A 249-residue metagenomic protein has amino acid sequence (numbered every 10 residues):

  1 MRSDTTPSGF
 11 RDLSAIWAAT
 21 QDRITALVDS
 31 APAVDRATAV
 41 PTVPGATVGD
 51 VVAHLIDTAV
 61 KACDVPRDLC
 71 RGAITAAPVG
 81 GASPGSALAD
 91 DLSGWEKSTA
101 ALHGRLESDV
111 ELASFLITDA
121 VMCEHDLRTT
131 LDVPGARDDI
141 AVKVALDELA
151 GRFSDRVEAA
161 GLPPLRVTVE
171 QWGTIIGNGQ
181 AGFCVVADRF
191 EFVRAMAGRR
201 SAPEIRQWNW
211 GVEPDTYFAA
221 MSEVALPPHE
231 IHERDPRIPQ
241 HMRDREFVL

Functional and structural regions predicted by a protein language model:
R2-A15, A31, D35-P44, R67-A76 (+1 more regions): Structured surface interface patches that mediate subunit assembly and partner/cofactor docking
A18-S30: First transmembrane helix
R23, D50-K61, A101, M122-D126: Alpha-helical scaffold segments in carbohydrate-active enzymes
L27, T58, A62, R105 (+1 more regions): Short alpha-helical functional segments enriched in proximate histidine and acidic residues
V48-A76: Conserved alpha-helical segments that form or flank metal/cofactor-binding pockets of metalloenzymes
G80-S98, R105: A short, structured beta-strand-centered segment in the mid-to-C-terminal lobe of catalytic cores from group-transfer
